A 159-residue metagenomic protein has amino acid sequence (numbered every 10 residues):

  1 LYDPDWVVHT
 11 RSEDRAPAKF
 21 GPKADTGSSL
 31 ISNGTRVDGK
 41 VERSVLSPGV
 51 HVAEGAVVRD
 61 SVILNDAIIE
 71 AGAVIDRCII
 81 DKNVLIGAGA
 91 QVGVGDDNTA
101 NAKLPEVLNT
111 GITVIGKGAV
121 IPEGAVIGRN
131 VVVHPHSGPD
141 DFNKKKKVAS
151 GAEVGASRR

Functional and structural regions predicted by a protein language model:
L1-R159: Left-handed beta-helix
